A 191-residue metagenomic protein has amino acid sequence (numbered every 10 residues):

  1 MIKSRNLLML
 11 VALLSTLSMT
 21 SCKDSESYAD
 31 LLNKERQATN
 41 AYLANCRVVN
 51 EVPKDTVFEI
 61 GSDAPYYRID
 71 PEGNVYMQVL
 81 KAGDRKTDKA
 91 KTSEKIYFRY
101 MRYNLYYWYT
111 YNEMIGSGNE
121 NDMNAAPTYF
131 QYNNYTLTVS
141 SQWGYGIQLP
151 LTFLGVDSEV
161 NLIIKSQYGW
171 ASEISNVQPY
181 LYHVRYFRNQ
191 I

Functional and structural regions predicted by a protein language model:
M1-M9: Bacterial N-terminal signal peptides that target proteins for export
I2, C22-I191: Cross-family detector of peptidyl-prolyl cis-trans isomerase
M9-V11, A41: A periodicity- and composition-biased signal for non-globular, repetitive helical segments
V11-A12, C22: Long, low-complexity, Ser/Thr/Pro- and Asp/Glu-rich intrinsically disordered
L17-S21: C-terminal motif of bacterial Sec signal peptides marking the signal peptidase cleavage site
